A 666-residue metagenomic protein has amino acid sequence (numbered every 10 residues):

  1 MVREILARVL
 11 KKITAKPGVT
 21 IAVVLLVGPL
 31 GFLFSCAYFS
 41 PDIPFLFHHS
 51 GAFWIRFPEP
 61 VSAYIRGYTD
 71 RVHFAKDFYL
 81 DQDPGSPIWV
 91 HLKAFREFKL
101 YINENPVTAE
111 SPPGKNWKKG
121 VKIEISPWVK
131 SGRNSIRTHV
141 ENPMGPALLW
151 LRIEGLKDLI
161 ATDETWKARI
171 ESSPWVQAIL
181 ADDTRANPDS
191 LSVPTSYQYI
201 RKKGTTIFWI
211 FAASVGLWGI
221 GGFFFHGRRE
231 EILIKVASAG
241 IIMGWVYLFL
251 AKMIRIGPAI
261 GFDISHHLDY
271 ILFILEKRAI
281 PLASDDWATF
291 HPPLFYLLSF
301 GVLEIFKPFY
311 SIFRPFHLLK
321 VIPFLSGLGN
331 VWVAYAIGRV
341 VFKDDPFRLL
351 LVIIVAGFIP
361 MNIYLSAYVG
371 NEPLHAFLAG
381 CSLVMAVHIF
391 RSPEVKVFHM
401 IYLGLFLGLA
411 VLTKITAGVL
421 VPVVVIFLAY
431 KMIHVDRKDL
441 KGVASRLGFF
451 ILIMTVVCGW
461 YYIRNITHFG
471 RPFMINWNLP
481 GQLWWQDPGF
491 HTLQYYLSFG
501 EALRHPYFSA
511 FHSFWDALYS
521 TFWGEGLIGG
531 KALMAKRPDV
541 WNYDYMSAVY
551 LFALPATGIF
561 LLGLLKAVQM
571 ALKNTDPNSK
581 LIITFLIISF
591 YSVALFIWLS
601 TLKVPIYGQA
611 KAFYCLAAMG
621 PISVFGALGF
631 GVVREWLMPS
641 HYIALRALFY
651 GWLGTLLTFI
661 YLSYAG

Functional and structural regions predicted by a protein language model:
V2-A37, K202-L250, S326, G442-I453 (+2 more regions): Start-transfer (signal-anchor) and selected internal transmembrane alpha helices of multi-pass inner/ER membrane
V23-D42, E230-I264, A283, F449-T467 (+2 more regions): Transmembrane signal-anchor helices characteristic of membrane glycosylation enzymes that use polyprenol
Q82-I102, N134-V140, W175: Aromatic-lined ligand-binding clefts that engage carbohydrates, nucleic acids, or primary amines
V215-H226, D516, W523-K580: Hydrophobic, aromatic-rich transmembrane alpha-helices and their immediate juxtamembrane boundary segments
G219-F224, H317-F342, C381, L562-L565: Transmembrane-helix motifs of polytopic, lipid-linked glycan transferases
F223-R228, F390-R391, L420-M454: Perimembrane helix-loop-helix junctions
V236-A239, F313-R314, A334-F358, A376-F377: Transmembrane-helix signature of polytopic, membrane-embedded enzymes that assemble or transfer cell-envelope glycans
L248, S265-F290, L294, V302-K307 (+1 more regions): Extracytosolic helix-loop segments that constitute the early lumenal/periplasmic catalytic or substrate-binding loops
